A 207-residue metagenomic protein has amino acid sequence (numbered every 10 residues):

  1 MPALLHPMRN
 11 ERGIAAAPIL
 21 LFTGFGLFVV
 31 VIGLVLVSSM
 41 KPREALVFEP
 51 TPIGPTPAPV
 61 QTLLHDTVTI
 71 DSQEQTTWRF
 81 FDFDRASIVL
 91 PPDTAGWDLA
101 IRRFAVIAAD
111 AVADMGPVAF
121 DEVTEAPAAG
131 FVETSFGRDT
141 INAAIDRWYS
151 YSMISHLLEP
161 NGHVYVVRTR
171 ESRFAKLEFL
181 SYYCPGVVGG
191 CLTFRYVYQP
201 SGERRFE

Functional and structural regions predicted by a protein language model:
L5-E207: Surface-exposed, beta-sheet-biased, low-hydrophobicity segments with strongly acidic/polar composition
